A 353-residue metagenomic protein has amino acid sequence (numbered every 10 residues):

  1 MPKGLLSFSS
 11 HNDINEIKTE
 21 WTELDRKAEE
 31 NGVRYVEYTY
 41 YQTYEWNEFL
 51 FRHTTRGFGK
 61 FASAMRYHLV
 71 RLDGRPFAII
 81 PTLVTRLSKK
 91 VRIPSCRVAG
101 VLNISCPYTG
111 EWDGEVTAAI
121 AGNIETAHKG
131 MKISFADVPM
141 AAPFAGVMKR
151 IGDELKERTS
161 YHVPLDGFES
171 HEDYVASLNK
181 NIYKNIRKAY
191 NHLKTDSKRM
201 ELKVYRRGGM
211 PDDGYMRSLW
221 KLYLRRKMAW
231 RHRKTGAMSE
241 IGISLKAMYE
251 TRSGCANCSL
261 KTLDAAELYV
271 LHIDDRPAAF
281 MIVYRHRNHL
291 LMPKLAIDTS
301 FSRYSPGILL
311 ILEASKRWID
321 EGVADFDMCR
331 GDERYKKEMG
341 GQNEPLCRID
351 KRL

Functional and structural regions predicted by a protein language model:
P2-L5, A145-S177, I273, F280 (+1 more regions): Active-site/acyl-donor-binding loops of N-acyltransferases
L5-D73, F77-K90, V138-P143, D153-L155 (+2 more regions): A conserved beta-strand-loop-helix scaffold within acyl/acetyltransferase catalytic domains
L24-G32, Y67, I93-V98, I120-E125 (+4 more regions): A broad, low-specificity signal for short, low-complexity segments enriched in glycine/proline and polar/charged
H68, V91-C96, Y161, Y269 (+2 more regions): Well-ordered beta-strand positions enriched in small/hydrophobic/aromatic, beta-favoring residues
R86-K156, R287-N343: Acyl-donor binding region in acyl/amide transferases
N103-P107, T117, F168-D173, D196-M200 (+4 more regions): Low-complexity, flexible helical/coil segments
Y108-G110, V163-G167, R206-R207: Short beta-strand-to-loop capping motifs
S160-P164, K188-H192, A229-R233, T299 (+2 more regions): Short, surface-exposed, polar/charged, turn-prone segments marking secondary-structure boundaries
